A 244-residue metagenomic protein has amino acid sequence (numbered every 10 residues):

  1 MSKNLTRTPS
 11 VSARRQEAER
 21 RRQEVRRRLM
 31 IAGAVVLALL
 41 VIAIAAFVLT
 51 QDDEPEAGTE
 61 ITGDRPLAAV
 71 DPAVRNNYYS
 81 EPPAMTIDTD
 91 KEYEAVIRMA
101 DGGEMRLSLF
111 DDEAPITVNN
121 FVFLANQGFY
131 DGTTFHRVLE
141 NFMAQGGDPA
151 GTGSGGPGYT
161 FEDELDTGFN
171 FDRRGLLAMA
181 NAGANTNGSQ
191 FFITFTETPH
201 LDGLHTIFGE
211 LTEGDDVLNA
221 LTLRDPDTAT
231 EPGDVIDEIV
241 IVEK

Functional and structural regions predicted by a protein language model:
M1-K244: Cyclophilin-like peptidyl-prolyl cis-trans isomerases
